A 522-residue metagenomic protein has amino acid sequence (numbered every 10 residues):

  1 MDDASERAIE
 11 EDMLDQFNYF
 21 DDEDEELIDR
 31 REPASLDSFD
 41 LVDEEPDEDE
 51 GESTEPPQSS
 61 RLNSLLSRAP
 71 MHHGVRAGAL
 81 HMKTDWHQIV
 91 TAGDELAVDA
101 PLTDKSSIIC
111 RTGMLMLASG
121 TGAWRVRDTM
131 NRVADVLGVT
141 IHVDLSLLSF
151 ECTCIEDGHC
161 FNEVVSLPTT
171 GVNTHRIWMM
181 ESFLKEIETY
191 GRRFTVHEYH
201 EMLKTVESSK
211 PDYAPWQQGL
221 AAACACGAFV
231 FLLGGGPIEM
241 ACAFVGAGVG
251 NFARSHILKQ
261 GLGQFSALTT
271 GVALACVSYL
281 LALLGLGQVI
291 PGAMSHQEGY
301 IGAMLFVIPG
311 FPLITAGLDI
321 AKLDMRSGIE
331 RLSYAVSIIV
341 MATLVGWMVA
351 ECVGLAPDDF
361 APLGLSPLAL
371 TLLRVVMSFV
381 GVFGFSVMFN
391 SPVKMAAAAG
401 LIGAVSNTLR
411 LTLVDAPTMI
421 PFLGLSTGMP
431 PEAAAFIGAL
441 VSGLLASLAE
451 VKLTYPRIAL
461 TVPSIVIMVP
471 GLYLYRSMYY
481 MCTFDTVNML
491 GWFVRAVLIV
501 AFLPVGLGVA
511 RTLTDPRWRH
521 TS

Functional and structural regions predicted by a protein language model:
M1-H197: Soluble N-terminal domains of membrane-associated systems
E10, D15-F20, D29, A34-F39 (+6 more regions): C-terminal transmembrane helix-loop-helix hairpin of multi-pass membrane proteins
S166-A243: Hydrophobic alpha-helical hairpins/lids featuring a short glycine-rich hinge
H197-K210, A223-G235, R254-L262, V353-P367 (+3 more regions): Short juxtamembrane and helix-loop transition motifs at transmembrane-helix boundaries in membrane proteins
P211-A316, S386-F389, V393: Core alpha-helical transmembrane segments of integral membrane proteins
L220-C224, F244-F252, V272-A273, V375-G381 (+2 more regions): Hydrophobic alpha-helical segments embedded in the membrane of multi-pass proteins
A228-L233, V249-I257, A273, V277-L286 (+8 more regions): Alpha-helical membrane-inserting segments
T269, Q297-A303, I314, S327-F383 (+1 more regions): Core mid-bundle transmembrane helix pairs that form the ion/substrate translocation pathway in diverse multi-pass
